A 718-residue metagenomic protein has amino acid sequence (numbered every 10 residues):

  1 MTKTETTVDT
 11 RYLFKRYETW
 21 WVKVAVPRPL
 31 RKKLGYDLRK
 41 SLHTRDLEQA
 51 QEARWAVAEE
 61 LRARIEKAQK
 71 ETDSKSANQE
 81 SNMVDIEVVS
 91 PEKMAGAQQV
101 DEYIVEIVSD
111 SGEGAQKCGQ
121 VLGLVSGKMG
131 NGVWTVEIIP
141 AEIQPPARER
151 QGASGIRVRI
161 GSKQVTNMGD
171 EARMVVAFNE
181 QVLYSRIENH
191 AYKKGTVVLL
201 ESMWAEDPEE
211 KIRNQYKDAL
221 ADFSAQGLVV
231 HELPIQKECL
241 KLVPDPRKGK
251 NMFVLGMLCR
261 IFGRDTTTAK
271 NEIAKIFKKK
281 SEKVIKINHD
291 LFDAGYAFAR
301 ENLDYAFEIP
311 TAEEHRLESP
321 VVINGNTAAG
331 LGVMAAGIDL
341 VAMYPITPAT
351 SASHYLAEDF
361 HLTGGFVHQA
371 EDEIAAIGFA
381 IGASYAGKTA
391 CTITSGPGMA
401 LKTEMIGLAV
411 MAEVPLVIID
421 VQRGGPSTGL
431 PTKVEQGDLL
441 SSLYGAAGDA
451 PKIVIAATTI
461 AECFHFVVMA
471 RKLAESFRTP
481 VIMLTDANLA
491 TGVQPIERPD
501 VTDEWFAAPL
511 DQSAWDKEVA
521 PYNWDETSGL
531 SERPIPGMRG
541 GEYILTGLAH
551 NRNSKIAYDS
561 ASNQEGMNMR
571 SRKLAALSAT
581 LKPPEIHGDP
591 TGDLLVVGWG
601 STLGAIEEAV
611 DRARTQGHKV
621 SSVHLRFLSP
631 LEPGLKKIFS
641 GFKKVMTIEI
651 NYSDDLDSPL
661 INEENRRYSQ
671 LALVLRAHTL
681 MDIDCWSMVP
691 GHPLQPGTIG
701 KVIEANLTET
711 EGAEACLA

Functional and structural regions predicted by a protein language model:
M1-E48, A63, K70-V84: Short, Arg/Lys-rich segments that mark the N-terminal edge of DNA/RNA- and chromatin-recognition modules
D46-E59: A short, charged, amphipathic alpha-helix used as a generic interaction element across diverse proteins
A56-Q69, F477: Short arginine-rich
M83-A336, L340, S669: Active-site cofactor/cluster-binding pocket
Q99-Y192, L340, T347-Y444, I453-E475 (+1 more regions): Thiamine diphosphate
P140-Q144, A205-P208, E238, T350 (+8 more regions): Short gly/pro/ser/thr-enriched loop/turn and capping motifs at secondary-structure boundaries
N189-K194, F223-S224, A409-V410, R498 (+1 more regions): Short, conserved loop/helix-junction motifs that constitute active-site signature segments in enzyme catalytic cores
V322-A329, M334, F466, R471-A718: Flexible, low-complexity linker and terminal segments
